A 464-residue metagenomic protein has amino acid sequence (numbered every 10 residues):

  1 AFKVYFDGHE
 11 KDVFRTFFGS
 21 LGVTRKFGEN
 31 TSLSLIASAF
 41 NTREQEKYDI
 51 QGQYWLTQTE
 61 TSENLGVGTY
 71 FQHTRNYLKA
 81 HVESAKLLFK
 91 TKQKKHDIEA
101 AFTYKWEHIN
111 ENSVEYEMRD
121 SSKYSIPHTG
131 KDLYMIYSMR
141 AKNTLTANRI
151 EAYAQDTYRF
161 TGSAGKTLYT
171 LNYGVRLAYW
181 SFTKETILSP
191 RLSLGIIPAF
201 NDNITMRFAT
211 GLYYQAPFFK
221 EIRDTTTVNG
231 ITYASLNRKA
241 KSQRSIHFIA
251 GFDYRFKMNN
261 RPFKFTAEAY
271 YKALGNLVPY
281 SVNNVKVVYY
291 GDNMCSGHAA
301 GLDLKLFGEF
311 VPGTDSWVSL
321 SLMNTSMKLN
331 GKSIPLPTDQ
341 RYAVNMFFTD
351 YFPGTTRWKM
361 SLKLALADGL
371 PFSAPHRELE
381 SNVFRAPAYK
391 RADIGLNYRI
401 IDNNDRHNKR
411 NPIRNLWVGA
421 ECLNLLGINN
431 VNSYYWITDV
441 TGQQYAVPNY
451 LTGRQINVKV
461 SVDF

Functional and structural regions predicted by a protein language model:
V13-T183, T266-A269, W317: Face-selective signature of the C-terminal outer-membrane beta-barrel domain
K26-S32, T91-D97, T161-Y169, A199-I204 (+4 more regions): Short loop/turn motifs that connect adjacent beta-strands in outer-membrane beta-barrel proteins
S32-S38, E44-E46, A199, K239-N293 (+3 more regions): Membrane-embedded beta-barrel scaffold of Gram-negative outer-membrane proteins
L35-N41, A100-W106, Y173-L177, L194 (+7 more regions): Transmembrane beta-barrel strands of outer-membrane/channel proteins
T74, L78, V82-K86, R140 (+4 more regions): Outer membrane beta-barrel strand-and-loop segments of large Gram-negative receptors, especially TonB-dependent
F160, A164-G165, Y270-A273, D292-S373: Gram-negative outer-membrane beta-barrel transporters
A199-F248, A269-Y289, K363-R377, N429-W436: Surface-exposed extracellular loop regions of Gram-negative outer-membrane beta-barrel proteins, predominantly
S316, A365-P375, Y398-F464: C-terminal beta-signal and adjacent terminal beta-strands/loops of Gram-negative outer-membrane beta-barrel proteins
